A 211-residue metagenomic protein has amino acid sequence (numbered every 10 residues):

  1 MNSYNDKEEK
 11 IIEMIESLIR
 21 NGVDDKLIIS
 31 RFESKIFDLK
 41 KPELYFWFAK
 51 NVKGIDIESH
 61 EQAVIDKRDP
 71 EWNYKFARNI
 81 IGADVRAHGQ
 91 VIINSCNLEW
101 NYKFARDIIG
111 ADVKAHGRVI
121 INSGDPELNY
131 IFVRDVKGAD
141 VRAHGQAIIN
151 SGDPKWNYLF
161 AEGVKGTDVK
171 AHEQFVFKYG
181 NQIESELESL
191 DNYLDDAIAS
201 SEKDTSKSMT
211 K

Functional and structural regions predicted by a protein language model:
N2-W47, N51: N-terminal segments that cap or nucleate solenoid repeat domains
E8, I12-R20, I29, E33 (+9 more regions): Residue-level detector of alpha-helical secondary structure
E16-S17, E33-I36, W47-A49, N73 (+5 more regions): N-terminal alpha-helical modules
F48, V52-K53, Y179-I183: Repeat-associated, polar segments at repeat-unit boundaries in modular proteins
G54-D56, G82: Short helix-capping/linker segments at secondary-structure and domain boundaries
Q62-A63, K67-K155, L159-E162, T167 (+1 more regions): Thr-biased low-complexity repeat/linker tracts and other Thr-enriched repetitive architectures
K203, K207-K211: Non-Sec secretion/translocation targeting segments of pathogen effectors
